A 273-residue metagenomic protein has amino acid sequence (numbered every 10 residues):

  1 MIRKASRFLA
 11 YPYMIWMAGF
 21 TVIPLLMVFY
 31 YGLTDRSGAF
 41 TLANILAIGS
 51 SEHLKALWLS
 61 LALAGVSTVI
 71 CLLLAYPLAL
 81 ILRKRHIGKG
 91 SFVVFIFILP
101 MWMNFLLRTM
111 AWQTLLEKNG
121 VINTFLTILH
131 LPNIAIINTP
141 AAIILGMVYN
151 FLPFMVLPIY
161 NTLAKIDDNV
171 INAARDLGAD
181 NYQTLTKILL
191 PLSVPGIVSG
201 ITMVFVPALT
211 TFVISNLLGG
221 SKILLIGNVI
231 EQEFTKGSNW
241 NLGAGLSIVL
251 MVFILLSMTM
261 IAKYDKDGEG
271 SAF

Functional and structural regions predicted by a protein language model:
S6-L9, Y13, I23, M27 (+2 more regions): C-terminal transmembrane helix and the adjacent membrane-cytosol boundary/short C-terminal tail of inner/organellar
F8-M14, K55-L59, N123, T127-F154 (+3 more regions): Loop-to-helix entry region at the N-terminal start of transmembrane alpha-helices in multi-pass membrane transporters
L9-A10, L78-L115, I171-N172, L185-T186 (+1 more regions): Cytoplasmic-entry segments and transmembrane alpha-helices of multi-pass inner-membrane transporters
P12-T21, F95, L99, Y149 (+2 more regions): Transmembrane alpha-helices
I15-H53, L115-N119, G220, S271-F273: Short membrane-interfacial helix/loop motifs at transmembrane-helix boundaries
L42, T109-V148, Y182, L218-K222: Membrane-interfacial helix termini and adjacent extracytoplasmic/periplasmic loops of multi-pass transporters
I45-E52, F212, N216-K266: Interhelical loop and adjacent transmembrane-helix boundary motif in polytopic membrane transport permeases
E52-K84: Transmembrane alpha-helix signature in integral membrane proteins
